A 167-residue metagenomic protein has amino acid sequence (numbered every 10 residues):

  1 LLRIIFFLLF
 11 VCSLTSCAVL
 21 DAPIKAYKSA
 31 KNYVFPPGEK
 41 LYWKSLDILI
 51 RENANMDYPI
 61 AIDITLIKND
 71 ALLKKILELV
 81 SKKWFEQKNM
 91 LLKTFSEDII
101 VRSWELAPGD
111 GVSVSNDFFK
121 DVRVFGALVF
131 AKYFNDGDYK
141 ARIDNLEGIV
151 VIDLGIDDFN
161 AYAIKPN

Functional and structural regions predicted by a protein language model:
I4-S13: Sec-dependent N-terminal signal peptides
A26-P37, N145-N167: Extracellular beta-sheet/turn segments enriched in Thr/Pro/Gly and aliphatic residues
L41-W43, P59-A61, I99, V124 (+1 more regions): Extracytoplasmic
S45-K82: Early exported N-terminus immediately downstream of N-terminal targeting peptides
E78-K120: Tryptophan-paired
S103-L106, N135-V151, G155: Structured interaction patches on ligand/partner-binding surfaces of diverse proteins
R123-F134: A short, solvent-exposed beta-strand micro-motif common in secreted/extracellular proteins
